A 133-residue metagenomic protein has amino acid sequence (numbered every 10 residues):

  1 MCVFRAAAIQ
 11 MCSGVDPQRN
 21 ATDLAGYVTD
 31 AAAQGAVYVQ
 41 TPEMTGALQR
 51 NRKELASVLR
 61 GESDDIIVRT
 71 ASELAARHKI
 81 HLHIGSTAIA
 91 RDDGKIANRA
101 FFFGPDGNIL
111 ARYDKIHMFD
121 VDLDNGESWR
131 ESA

Functional and structural regions predicted by a protein language model:
C2, A76-H83, G94-I96, F103: Short, basic and Ser/Thr-rich N-terminal targeting/leader segments
V3-V15, R99, R112-K115: Active-site-proximal beta-strand elements of phosphoester/diester hydrolases
A6, N20, V28-V58, A75 (+1 more regions): Active-site beta-strand/loop signature of hydrolases that rely on acidic residues for catalysis
Q10-Y27: N-terminal phosphate-binding loop and adjacent alpha-helix
C12, T45, T87-I89: Catalytic metal-binding/acid-base residues of hydrolase active sites
S57-R69, E127-W129: A short acidic, glycine-rich active-site loop that binds or catalyzes chemistry on phosphate/adenosine moieties
D64-I89: A short, hydrophobic beta-strand-centered structural micro-motif
E73, R91-A133: Active-site catalytic loop in hydrolytic enzyme cores
